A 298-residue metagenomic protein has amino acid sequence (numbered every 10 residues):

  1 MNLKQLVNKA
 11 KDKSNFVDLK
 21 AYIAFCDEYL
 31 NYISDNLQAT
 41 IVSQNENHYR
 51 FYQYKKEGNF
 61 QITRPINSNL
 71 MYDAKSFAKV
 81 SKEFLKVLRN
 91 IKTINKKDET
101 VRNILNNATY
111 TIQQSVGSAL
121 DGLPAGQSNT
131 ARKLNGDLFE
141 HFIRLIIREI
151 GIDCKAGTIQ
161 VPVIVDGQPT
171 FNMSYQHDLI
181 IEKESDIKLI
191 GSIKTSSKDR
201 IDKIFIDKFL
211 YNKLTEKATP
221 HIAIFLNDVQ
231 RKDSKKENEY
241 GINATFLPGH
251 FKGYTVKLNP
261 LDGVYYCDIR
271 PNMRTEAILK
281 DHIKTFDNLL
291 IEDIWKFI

Functional and structural regions predicted by a protein language model:
N2-G151: Interdomain/boundary linker segments immediately adjacent to catalytic/signaling cores
I150-N172, E182: A short acidic/basic microdomain associated with nuclease active sites
L179-I181, K188-T195, I204: Conserved catalytic cores of phosphodiester-cleaving nucleases, focusing on short active-site segments
L189-I190, A218-F225, D262-V264: Hydrophobic beta-strand segments of well-ordered beta-sheets in folded domains
K194-D207, D233-K235: Active-site-adjacent loop/helix micro-motif of nuclease/hydrolase catalytic cores
D207-L210, Y240-G241: Short, solvent-exposed amphipathic alpha-helical segments in soluble enzyme and RNA/protein-processing domains
L210-A218, V256: Arginine/glycine-rich "motif VI" loop of SF2 helicases in the C-terminal RecA-like domain
N227-I298: Domain-level recognition of nuclease-like catalytic cores that cleave nucleotide substrates
